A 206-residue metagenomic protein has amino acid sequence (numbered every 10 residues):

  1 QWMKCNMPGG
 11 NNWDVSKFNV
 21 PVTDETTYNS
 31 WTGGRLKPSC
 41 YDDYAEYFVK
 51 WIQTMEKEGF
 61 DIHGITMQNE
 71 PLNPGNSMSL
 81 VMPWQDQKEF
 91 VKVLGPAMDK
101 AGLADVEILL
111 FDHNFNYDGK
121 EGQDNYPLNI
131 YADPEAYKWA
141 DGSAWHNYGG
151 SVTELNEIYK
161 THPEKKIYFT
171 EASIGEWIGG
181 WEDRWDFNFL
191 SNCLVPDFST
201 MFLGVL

Functional and structural regions predicted by a protein language model:
Q1-D133: Substrate-binding cleft and catalytic face of glycoside hydrolase catalytic domains, especially the flexible beta-alpha
D42, W84, Y117-E121, D141-W145 (+2 more regions): Short linear motifs at secondary-structure transitions and domain/linker junctions
E58-G64, G102-I108, K138-D141, H162-I167 (+1 more regions): Loop/turn elements at helix/coil->beta-strand transitions in domains of secreted/extracellular proteins
G142-L206: Catalytic-core region of carbohydrate-active enzymes that cleave or remodel glycosidic bonds
